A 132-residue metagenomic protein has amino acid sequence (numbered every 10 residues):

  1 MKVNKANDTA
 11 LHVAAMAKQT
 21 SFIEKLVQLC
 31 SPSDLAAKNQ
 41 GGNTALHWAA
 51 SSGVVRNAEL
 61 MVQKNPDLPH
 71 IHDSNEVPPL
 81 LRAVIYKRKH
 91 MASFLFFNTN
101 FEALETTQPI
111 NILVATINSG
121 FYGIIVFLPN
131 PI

Functional and structural regions predicted by a protein language model:
M1, A36, P69-H70, A103: Ankyrin-repeat junction/capping positions
M1-L11, M16-N39: Internal amphipathic alpha-helical repeat/solenoid segments
S21-F22, R56-N57, H90-M91, G123-I124: Conserved ankyrin/ankyrin-like repeat signature
K25-D34, E59-L68, F94-F101, F127-I132: Ankyrin repeat domain, specifically the short helix-to-loop turn at the C-terminus of the second helix of each repeat
